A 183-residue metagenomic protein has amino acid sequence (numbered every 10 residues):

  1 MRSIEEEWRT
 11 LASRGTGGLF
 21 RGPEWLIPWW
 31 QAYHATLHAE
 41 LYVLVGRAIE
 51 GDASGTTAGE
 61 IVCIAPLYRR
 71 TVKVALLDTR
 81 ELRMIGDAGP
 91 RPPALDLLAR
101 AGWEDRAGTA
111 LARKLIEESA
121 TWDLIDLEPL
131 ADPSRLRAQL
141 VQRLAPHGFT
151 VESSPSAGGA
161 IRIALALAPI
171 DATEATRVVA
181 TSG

Functional and structural regions predicted by a protein language model:
M1-G183: N-acyltransferase acceptor-side catalytic subdomain
